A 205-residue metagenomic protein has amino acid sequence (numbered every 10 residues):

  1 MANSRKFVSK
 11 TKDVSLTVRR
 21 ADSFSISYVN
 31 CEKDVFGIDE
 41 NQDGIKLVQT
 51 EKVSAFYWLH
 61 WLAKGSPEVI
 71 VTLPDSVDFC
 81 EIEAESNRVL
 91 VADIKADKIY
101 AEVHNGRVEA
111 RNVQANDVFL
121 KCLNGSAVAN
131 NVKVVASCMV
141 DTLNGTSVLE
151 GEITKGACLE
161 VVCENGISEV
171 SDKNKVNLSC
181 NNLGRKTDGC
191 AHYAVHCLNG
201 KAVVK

Functional and structural regions predicted by a protein language model:
A2-K6, L16-T17, D39-N116, V128 (+2 more regions): Right-handed parallel beta-helix
K10-K12: N-terminal, positively charged regions that mediate nucleic acid binding
A21-F24, D97, K155, K175-N177: A short, sequence-level motif marking secondary-structure junctions
D22-V29, K33: Short Gly/aromatic-enriched secondary-structure transition segments
Y28, I82, E160-V162: Solvent-exposed beta-hairpin/edge-strand motifs
N112, D117, K121-K205: Short, surface-exposed interaction patches in beta-rich subdomains that mediate adhesion/assembly near membranes
